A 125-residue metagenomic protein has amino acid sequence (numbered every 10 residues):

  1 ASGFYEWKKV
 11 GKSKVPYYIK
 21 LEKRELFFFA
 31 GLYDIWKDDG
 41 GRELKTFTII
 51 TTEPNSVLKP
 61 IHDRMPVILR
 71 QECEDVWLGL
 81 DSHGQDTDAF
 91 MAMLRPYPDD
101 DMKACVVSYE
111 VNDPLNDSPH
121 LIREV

Functional and structural regions predicted by a protein language model:
A1-V125: Short linear sequence motif anchored by a di-proline
